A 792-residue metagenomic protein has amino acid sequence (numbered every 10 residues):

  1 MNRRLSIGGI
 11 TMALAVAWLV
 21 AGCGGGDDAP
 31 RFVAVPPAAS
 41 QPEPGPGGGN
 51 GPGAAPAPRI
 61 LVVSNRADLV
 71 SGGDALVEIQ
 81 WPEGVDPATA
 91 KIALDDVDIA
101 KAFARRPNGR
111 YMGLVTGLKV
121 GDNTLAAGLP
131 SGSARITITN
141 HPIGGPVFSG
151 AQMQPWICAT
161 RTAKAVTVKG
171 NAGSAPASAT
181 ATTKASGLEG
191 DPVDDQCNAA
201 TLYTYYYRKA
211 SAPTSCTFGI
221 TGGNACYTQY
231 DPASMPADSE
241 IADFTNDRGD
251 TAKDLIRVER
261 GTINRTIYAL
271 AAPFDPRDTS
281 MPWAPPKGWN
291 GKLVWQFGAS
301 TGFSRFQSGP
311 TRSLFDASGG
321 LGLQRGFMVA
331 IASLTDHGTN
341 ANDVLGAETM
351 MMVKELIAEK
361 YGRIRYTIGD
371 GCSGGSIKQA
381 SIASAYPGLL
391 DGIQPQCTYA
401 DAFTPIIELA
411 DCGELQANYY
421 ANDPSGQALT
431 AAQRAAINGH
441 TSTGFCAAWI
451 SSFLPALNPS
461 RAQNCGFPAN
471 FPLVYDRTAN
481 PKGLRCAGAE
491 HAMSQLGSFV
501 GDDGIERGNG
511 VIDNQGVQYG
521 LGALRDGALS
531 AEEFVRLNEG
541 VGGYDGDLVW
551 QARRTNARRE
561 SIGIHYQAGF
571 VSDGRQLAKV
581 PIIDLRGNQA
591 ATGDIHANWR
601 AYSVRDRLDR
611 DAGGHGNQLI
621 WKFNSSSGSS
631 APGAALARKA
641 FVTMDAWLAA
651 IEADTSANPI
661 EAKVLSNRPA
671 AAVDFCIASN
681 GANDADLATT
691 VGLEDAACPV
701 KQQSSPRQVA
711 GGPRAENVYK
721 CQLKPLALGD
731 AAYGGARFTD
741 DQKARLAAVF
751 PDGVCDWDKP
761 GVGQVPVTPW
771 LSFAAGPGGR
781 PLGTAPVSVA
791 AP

Functional and structural regions predicted by a protein language model:
M1-I10: Bacterial N-terminal signal peptides that target proteins for export
L19-G22: C-terminal motif of bacterial Sec signal peptides marking the signal peptidase cleavage site
G24-F32: Bacterial lipoprotein signal-peptidase II cleavage site
R31-P792: C-terminal His-loop and adjacent cap/lid subdomain of alpha/beta-hydrolase
